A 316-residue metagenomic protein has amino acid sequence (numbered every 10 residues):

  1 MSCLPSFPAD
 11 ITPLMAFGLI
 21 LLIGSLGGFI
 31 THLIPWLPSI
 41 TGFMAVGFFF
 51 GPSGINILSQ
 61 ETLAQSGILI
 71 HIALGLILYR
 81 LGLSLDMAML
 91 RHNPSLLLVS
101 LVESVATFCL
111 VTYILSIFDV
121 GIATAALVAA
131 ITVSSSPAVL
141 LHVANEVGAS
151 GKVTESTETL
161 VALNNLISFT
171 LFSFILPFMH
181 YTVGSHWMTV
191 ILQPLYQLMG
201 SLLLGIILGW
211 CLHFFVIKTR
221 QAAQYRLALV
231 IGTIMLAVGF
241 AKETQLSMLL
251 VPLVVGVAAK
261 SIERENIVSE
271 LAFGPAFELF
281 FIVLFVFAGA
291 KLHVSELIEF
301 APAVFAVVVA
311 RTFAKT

Functional and structural regions predicted by a protein language model:
M1-P52, N56: N-terminal transmembrane signal-anchor/hairpin module of polytopic inner-membrane proteins
C3, T12-F29, A64, I68 (+4 more regions): Entry/N-cap segments of selected transmembrane alpha helices and their immediately preceding amphipathic helices
C3-P13, P35, L58-I70, G121-A129 (+3 more regions): Interfacial loop-to-helix junctions that mark the boundaries of transmembrane helices in multi-pass membrane
F17-I20, S39-F48, L96-S104, A125-S134 (+10 more regions): Alpha-helical transmembrane segments of multi-pass membrane proteins, especially transporters and channels
I30-P38, F49-S95, V216-Y225, T233-V307: Membrane-interface junctions of multi-pass transporters
F43-V46, L74-L78, V111, L140 (+6 more regions): Alpha-helical transmembrane segments and their lipid-water interface positions in multi-pass membrane proteins
R80-L81, A106-V111, I131-F172, A314-T316: Short helical (or helix-break) motifs at transmembrane helix termini and adjacent helical loops in multi-pass membrane
L83-L96, F118-A123, V143-E155, L176-H186 (+2 more regions): Juxtamembrane helix-boundary/capping and inter-helix hinge elements in multi-pass membrane proteins
